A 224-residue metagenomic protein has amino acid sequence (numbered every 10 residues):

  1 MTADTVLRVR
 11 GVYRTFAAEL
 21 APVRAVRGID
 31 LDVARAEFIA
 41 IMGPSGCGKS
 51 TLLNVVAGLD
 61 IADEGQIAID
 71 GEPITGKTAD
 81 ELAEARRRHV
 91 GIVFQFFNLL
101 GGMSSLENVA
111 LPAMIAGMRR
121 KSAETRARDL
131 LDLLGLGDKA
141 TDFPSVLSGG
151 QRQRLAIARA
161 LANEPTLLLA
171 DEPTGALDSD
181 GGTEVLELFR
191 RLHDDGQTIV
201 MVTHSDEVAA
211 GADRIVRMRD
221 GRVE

Functional and structural regions predicted by a protein language model:
D4-M218: ABC family nucleotide-binding domain
